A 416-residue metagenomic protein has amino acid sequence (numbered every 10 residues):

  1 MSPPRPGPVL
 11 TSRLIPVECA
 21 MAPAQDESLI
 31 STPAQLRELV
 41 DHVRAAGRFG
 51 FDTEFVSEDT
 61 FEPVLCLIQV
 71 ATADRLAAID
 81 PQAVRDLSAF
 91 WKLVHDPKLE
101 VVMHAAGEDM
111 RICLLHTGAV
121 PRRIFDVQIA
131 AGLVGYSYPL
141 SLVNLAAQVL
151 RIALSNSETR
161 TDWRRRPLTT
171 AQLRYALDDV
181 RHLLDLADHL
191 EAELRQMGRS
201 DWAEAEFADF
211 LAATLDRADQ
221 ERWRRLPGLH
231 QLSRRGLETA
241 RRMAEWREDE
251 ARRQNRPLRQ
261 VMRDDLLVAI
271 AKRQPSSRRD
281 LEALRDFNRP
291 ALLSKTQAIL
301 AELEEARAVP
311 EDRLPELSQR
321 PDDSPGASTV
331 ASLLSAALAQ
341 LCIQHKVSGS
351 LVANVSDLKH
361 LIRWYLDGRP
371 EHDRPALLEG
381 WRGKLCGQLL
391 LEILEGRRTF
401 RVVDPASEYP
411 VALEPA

Functional and structural regions predicted by a protein language model:
M1-A20: N-terminal amphipathic/basic-hydrophobic helices that include classical n-h-c signal peptides and signal-anchor
L14-F49, T53: N-terminal accessory regions of nucleic-acid-interacting proteins
Q25, L29, L67-Q69, A73-L184 (+2 more regions): Active-site-proximal helix-loop-helix substrate-binding element of RNase H-like nuclease domains
A46, D96, L284: Acidic-histidine catalytic/liganding microenvironments
G50, D59, L67-V70: Non-catalytic, usually N-terminal nucleic-acid engagement modules in DNA/RNA processing proteins
F55-E62: Single-stranded nucleic-acid-binding OB-fold domains
T170, V180, L190-A416: Accessory DNA-binding and partner-docking regions appended to nucleic-acid-acting proteins, especially the terminal
